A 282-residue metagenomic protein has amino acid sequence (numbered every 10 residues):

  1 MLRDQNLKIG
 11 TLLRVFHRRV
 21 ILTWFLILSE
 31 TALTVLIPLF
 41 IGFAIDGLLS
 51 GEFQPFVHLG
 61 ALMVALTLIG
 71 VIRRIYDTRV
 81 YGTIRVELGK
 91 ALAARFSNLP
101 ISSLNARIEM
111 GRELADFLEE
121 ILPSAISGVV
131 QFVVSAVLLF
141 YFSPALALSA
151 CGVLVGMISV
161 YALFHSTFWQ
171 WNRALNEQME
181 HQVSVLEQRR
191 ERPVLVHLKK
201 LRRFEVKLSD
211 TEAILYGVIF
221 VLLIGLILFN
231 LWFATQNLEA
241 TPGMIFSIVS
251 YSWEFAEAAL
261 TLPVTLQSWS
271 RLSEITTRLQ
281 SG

Functional and structural regions predicted by a protein language model:
M1-A32, I121, V129, R203 (+1 more regions): Membrane-integrated ABC transporters
V20-I69, A145, T235-I245: Transmembrane helix-loop-helix hairpins at lipid-water interfaces of multipass membrane proteins, especially the type-1
W24, L28-L36, V64-V71, F117 (+5 more regions): Hydrophobic alpha-helical transmembrane bundles that constitute the permease/transmembrane domains of multi-pass
L26-S29, I126-L175, Q236-A240: Transmembrane helices of ABC transporter permease
L49, L138, S143-L148, V221-T276: Helix-loop-helix
G60, V64, A150-F164, I245-A258: Small-residue-enriched core segments of transmembrane alpha-helices in multipass membrane transport and channel
T78-K90, A150-E191, V264-S281: Cytoplasmic coupling helices
R95-V133, V196-A213: Juxtamembrane loop-to-helix connectors within ABC transporter transmembrane domains
